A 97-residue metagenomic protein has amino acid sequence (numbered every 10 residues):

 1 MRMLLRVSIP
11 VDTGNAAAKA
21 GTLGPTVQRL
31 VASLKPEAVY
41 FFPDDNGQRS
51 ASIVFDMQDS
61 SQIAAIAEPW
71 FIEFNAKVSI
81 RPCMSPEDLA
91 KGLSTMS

Functional and structural regions predicted by a protein language model:
M1-S97: Conserved, structured core segments of small domains
